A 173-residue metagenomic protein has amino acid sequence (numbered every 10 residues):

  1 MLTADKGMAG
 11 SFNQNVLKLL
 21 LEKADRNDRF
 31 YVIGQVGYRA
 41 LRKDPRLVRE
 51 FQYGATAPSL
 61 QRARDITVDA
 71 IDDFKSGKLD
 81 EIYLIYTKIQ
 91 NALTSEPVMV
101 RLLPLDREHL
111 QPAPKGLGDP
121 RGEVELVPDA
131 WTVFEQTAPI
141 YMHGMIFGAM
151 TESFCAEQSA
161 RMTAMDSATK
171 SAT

Functional and structural regions predicted by a protein language model:
M1-T173: C-terminal beta-strand-loop-alpha-helix "lid" module of Rossmann-like NAD(P)-dependent dehydrogenases
